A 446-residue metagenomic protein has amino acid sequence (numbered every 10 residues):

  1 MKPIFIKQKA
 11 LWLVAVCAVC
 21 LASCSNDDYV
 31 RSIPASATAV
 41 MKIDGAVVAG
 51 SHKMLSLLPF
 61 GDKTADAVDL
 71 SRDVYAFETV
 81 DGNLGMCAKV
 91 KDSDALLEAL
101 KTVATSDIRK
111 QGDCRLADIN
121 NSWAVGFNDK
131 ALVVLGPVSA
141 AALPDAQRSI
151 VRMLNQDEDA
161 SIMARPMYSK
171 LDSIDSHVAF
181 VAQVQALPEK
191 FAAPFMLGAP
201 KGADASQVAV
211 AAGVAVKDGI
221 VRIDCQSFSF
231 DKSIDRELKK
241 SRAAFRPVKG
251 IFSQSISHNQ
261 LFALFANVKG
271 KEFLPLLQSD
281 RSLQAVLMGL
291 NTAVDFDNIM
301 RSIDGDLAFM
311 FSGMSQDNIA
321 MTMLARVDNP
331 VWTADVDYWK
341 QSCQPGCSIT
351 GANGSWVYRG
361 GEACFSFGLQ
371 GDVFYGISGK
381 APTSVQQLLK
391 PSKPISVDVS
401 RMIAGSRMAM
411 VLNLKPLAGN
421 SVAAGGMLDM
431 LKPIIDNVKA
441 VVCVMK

Functional and structural regions predicted by a protein language model:
K2-L13: Bacterial N-terminal signal peptides that target proteins for export
C20-S23: C-terminal motif of bacterial Sec signal peptides marking the signal peptidase cleavage site
S25-R31: Bacterial lipoprotein signal-peptidase II cleavage site
D28, K232-S255, L264, F365-L369 (+1 more regions): Interface amphipathic segments
R31-K53, A76-F77: Post-signal peptide N-terminal segment of mature Sec-exported envelope proteins
M41, D66-M167, D304-D398: Single conserved position on a long alpha-helix in the C-terminal lobe of the eukaryotic protein kinase
E158-A263, M402-K446: Leucine-rich, highly hydrophobic segment in Treponema pallidum outer-membrane-associated proteins
Q260-Q341: Long, K/E/R/D-enriched contiguous segments that form extended
